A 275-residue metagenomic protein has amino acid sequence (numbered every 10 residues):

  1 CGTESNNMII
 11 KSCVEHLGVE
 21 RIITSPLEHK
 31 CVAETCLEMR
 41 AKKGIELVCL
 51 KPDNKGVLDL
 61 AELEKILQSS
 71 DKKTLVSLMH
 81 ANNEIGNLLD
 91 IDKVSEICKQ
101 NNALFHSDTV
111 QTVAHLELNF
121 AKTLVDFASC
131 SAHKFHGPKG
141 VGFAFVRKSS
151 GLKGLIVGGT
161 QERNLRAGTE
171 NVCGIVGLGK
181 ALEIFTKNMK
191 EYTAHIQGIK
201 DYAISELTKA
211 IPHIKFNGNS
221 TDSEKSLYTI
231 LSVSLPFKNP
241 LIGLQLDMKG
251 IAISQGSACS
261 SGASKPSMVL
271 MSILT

Functional and structural regions predicted by a protein language model:
C1-T275: Pyridoxal 5′-phosphate
